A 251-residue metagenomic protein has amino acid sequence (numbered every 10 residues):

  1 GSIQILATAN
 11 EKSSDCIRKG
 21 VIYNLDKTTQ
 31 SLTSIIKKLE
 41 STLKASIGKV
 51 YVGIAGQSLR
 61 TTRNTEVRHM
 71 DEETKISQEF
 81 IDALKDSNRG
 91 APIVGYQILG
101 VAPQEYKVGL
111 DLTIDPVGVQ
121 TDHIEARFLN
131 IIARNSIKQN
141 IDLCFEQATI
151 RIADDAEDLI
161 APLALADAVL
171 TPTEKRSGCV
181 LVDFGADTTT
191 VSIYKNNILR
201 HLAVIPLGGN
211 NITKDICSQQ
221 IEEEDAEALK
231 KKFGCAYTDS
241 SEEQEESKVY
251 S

Functional and structural regions predicted by a protein language model:
G1, I54-A55, L181-T188, Y194-N197 (+1 more regions): A short acidic Gly-Thr/Ser loop motif
G1-V180, I198-R200, E223-E224, A228-S251: Nucleotide/phosphate-binding catalytic cleft detector across ATP-hydrolyzing and phosphate-transferring enzymes
L25-T28, I205, G209, T213 (+1 more regions): Short, charged, low-complexity patches
L163, T188-T189: Short glycine-rich loop/turn motifs
